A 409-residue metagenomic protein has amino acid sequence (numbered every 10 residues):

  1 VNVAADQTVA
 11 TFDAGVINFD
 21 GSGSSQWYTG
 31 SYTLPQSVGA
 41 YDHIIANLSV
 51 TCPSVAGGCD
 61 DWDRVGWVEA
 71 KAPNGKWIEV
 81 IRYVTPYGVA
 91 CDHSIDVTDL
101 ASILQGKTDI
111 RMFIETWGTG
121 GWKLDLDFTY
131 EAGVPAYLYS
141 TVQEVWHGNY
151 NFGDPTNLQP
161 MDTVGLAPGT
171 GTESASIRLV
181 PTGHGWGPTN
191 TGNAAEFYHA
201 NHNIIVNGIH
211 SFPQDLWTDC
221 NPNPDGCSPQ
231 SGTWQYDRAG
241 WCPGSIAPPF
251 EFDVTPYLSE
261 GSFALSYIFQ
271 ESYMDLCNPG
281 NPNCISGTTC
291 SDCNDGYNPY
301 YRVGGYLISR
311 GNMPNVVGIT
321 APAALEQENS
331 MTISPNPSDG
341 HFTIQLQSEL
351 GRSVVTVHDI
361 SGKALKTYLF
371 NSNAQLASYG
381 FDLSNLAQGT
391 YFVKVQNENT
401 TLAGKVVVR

Functional and structural regions predicted by a protein language model:
V1-V317: Extracellular/secretory-pathway and virion-surface proteins
V317, A321-A324: Radical SAM enzyme core and accessory elements
A324-R409: C-terminal outer-membrane/trafficking sorting elements
